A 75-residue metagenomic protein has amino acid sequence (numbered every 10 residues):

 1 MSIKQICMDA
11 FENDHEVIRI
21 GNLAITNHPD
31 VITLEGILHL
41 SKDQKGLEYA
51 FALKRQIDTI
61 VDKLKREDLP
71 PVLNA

Functional and structural regions predicted by a protein language model:
M1-E48, A52-R55, T59, K65-A75: N-terminal intrinsically disordered, cationic/polar leader segments that include organellar targeting peptides
